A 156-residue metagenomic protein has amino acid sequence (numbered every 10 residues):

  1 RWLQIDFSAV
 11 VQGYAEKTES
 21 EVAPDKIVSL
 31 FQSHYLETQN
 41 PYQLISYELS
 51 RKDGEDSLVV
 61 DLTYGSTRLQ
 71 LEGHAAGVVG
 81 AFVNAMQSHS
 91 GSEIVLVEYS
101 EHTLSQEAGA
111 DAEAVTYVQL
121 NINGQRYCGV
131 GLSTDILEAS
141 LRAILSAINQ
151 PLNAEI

Functional and structural regions predicted by a protein language model:
R1-I156: Terminal or standalone catalytic/regulatory effector modules within metabolic enzymes and repeat proteins
